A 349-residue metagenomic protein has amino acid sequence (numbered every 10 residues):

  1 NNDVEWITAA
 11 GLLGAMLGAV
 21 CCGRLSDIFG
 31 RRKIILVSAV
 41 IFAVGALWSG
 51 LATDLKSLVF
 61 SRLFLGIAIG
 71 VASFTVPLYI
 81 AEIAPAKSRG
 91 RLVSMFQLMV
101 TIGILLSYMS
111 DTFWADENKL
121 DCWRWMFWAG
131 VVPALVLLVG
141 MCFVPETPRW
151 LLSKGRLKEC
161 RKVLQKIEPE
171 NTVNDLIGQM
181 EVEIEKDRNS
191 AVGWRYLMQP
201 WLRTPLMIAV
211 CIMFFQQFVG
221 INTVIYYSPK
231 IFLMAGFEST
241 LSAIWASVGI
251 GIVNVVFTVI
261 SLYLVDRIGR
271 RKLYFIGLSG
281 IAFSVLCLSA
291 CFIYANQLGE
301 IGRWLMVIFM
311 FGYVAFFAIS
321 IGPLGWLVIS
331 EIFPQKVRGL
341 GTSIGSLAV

Functional and structural regions predicted by a protein language model:
N1-Q165, E185-V349: Alpha-helical transmembrane bundle of multi-pass membrane proteins
K166-L176: Short intracellular "coupling" helices and adjacent cytoplasmic loop segments at the cytosolic face of multi-pass
D175-E185: TPR/TPR-like alpha-solenoid helical repeat scaffolds
